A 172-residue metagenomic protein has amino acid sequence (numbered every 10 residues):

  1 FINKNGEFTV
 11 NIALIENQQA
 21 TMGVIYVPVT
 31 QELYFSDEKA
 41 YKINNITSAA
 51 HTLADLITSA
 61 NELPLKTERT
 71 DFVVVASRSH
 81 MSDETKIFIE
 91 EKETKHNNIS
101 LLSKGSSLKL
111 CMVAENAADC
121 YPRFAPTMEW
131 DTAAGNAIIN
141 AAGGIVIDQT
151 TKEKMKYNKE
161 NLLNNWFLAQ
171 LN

Functional and structural regions predicted by a protein language model:
F1-H51: DPxDG-like acidic metal-binding loop motif
T21, F72, D119: Conserved acidic residues
T21, L53, I57-K66: Local beta-strand/beta-hairpin segments that build beta-sheet-rich folds
V27, S36, V74, V113 (+1 more regions): Residue-level signal for inorganic ion chemistry
A40, L63, M155-Y157: Short clusters of hydrophobic/aromatic residues that line enzyme substrate/ligand-binding pockets
H51, L56, I87-T94, L102 (+1 more regions): Oxyanion/phosphate-interacting regions
N61-T85, E91, H96-K104: Short loop->beta-strand "edge-of-pocket" segments that line small-molecule binding or catalytic clefts across diverse
